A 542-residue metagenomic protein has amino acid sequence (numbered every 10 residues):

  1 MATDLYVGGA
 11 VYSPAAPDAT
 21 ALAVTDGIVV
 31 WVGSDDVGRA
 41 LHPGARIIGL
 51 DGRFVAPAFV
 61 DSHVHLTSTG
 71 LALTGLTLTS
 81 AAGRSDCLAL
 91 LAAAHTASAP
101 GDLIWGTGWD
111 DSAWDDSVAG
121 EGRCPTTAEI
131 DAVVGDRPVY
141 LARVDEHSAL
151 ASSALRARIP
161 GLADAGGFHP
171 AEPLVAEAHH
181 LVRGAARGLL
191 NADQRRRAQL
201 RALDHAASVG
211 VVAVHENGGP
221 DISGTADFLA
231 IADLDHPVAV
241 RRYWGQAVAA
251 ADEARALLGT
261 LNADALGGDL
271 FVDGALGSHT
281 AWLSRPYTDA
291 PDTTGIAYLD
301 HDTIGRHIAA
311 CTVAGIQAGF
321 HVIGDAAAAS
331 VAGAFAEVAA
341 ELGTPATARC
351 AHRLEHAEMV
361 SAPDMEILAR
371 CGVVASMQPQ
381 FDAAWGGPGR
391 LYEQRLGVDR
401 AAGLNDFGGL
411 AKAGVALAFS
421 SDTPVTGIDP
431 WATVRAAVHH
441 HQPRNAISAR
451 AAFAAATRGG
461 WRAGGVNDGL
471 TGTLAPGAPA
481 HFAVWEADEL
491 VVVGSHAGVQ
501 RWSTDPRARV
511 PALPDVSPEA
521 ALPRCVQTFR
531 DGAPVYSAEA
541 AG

Functional and structural regions predicted by a protein language model:
T3-G8, Y12-D252, G277-A327, A351 (+4 more regions): Divalent metal-binding segments
Y12, S448-A449, F453-R458, R462 (+1 more regions): C-terminal cap of metal-dependent C-N hydrolases
H65, N262-T280, V373-A383: Non-cysteine beta-strand/loop elements that form the S-adenosyl-L-methionine
S153, G224-F228, A328-A336, W385-Y392 (+2 more regions): Histidine/acidic-residue-rich catalytic or RNA/ligand-binding cores of hydrolases and nuclease-related proteins
D235-D269, A351-E358, A362, R390-V415: Phosphate/diphosphate-binding loops
L261-A263, A336, L368-S376, A413-A416 (+1 more regions): Glycine-enriched alpha-helix->loop->beta-strand junction motifs that scaffold or abut catalytic
S284-T288, V373-L410, T426-A437: Flexible glycine/proline-rich, aromatic-decorated loop/lid segments
I316-D325, M377-P379, L410-A432, G477: Short acidic/histidine-rich active-site segments
